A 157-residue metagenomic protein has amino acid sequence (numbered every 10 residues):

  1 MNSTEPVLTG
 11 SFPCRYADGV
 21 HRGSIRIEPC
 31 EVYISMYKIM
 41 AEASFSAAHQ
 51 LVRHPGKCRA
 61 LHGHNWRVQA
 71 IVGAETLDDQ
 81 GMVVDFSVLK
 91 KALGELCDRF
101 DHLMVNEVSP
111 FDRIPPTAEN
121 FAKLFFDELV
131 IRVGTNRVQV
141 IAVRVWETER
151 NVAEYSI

Functional and structural regions predicted by a protein language model:
P6-S11, S24: Intrinsically disordered, low-complexity segments enriched in serine/proline and basic residues
C30-I157: Charge-rich, low-complexity N-terminal segments
